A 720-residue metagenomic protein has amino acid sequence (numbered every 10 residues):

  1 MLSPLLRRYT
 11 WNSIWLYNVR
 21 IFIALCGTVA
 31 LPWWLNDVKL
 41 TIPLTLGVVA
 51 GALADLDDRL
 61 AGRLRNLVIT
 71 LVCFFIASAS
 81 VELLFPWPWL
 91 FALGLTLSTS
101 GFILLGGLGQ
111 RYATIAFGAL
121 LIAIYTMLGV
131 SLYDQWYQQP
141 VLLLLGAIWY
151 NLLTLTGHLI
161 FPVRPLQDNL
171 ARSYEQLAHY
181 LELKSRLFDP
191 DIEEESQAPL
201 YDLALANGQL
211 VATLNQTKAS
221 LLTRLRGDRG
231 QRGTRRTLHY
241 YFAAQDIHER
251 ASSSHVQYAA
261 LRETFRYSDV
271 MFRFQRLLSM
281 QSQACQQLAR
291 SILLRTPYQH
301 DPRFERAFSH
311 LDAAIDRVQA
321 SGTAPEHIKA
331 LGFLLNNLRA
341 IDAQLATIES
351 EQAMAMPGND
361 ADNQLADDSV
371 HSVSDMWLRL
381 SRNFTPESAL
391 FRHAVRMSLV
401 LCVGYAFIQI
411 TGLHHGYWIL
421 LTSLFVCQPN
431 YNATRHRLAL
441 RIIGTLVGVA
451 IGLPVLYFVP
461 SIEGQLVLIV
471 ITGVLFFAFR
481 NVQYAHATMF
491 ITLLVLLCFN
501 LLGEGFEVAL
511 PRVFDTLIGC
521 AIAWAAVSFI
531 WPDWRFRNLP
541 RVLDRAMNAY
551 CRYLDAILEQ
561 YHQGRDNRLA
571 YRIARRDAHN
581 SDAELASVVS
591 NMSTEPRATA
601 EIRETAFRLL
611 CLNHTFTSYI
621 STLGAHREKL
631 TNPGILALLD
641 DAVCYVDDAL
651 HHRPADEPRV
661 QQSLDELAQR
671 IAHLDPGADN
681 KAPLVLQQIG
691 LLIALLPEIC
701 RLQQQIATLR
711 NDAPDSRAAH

Functional and structural regions predicted by a protein language model:
M1-V19, C26, A30, W34 (+6 more regions): Long, hydrophobic alpha-helical segments that serve as membrane-spanning/inserting helices
P4-Y17, W34-V38, D57-V68, L83-P88 (+8 more regions): Short, amphipathic, aromatic/basic-enriched membrane-interface segments that mark the entry/exit of transmembrane
L6-N18, I23-Y137, N151: Helix-loop-helix transmembrane hairpins and adjacent membrane-interface loops of multi-pass inner-membrane proteins
C26-W34, F75-L83, S100-L104, A123-M127 (+11 more regions): Alpha-helical transmembrane segments of multipass membrane proteins
L31-L46, S80-L97, Q139-L145, F407-I419 (+2 more regions): Structural signature of hydrophobic alpha-helical transmembrane segments
L35-N36, S372-V474, L493: Core alpha-helical transmembrane segments of integral membrane proteins
T114, G118-Q139, G157, L496-R512 (+1 more regions): Transmembrane helix-loop junctions at the membrane interface of multipass transporters and ion channels
Y457-S593, R597-E601, L610: Generic detector of multi-pass transmembrane helix bundles and their immediately adjacent loops in polytopic membrane
